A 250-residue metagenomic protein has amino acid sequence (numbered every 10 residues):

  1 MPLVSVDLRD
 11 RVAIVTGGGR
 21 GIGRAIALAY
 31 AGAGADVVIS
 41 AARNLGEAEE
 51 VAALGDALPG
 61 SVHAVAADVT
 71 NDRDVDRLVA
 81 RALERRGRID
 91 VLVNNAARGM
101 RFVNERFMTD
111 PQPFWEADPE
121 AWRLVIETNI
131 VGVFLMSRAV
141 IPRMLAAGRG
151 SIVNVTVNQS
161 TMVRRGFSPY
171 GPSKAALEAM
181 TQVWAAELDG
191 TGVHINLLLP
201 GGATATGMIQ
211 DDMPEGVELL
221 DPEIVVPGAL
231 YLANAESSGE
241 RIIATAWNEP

Functional and structural regions predicted by a protein language model:
G19-R20: Conserved glycine-rich cofactor-binding loop
A33-E50: Conserved glycine-rich Rossmann-like NAD(P)H-binding loop of the short-chain dehydrogenase/reductase
L45, A66-L78, P119: The beta1-alpha1 cofactor-binding region of Rossmann-like NAD(H)/NADP(H)-dependent oxidoreductases
D76, G99-R123, A146, G166-P169: Conserved mid-core segment of classical short-chain dehydrogenase/reductases
R98, P111-F134, V153, L177: Catalytic Tyr-X3-Lys loop
S137, S173: Active-site helix of classical SDR
P142, A185-E187: Alpha-helical segment proximal to the catalytic Tyr-Lys
G190, L197-L199, P214-P250: C-terminal helical subdomain
